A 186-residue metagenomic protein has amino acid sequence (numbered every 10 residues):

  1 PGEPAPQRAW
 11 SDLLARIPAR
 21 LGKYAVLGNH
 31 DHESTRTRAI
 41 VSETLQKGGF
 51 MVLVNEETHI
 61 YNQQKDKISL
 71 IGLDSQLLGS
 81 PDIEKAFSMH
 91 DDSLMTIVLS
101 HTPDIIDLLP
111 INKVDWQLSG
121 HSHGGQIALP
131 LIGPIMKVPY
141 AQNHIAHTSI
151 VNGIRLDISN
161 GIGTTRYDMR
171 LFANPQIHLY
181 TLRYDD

Functional and structural regions predicted by a protein language model:
P1, N29-D31, E56-E57, L73-Q76 (+3 more regions): Active-site metal-binding loops of divalent metal-dependent hydrolases
P1-M51: Membrane-embedded segments
P1-P4, L73-L78, M95-T96, G133-K137: Short, flexible loop segments at the rims of nucleotide/cofactor-binding pockets, characterized by
Q7-R8, V54-N55, S80-K85, I135-N143: N-terminal post-signal-peptidase region of extra-cytosolic proteins
A9-L13, V41, A86, I105 (+1 more regions): A general structural detector for well-ordered alpha-helical segments in enzyme core domains, enriched
A15, Y24, P103-T181: Conserved beta-sheet core of the metallophosphoesterase superfamily
R20-K23, D92-M95, I154: Loop/turn elements at helix/coil->beta-strand transitions in domains of secreted/extracellular proteins
T35-R36, S42-F50, V54-E57, Y61-S100 (+3 more regions): Binuclear metal-dependent hydrolase catalytic cores centered on His/Asp/Glu-rich metal-binding motifs
